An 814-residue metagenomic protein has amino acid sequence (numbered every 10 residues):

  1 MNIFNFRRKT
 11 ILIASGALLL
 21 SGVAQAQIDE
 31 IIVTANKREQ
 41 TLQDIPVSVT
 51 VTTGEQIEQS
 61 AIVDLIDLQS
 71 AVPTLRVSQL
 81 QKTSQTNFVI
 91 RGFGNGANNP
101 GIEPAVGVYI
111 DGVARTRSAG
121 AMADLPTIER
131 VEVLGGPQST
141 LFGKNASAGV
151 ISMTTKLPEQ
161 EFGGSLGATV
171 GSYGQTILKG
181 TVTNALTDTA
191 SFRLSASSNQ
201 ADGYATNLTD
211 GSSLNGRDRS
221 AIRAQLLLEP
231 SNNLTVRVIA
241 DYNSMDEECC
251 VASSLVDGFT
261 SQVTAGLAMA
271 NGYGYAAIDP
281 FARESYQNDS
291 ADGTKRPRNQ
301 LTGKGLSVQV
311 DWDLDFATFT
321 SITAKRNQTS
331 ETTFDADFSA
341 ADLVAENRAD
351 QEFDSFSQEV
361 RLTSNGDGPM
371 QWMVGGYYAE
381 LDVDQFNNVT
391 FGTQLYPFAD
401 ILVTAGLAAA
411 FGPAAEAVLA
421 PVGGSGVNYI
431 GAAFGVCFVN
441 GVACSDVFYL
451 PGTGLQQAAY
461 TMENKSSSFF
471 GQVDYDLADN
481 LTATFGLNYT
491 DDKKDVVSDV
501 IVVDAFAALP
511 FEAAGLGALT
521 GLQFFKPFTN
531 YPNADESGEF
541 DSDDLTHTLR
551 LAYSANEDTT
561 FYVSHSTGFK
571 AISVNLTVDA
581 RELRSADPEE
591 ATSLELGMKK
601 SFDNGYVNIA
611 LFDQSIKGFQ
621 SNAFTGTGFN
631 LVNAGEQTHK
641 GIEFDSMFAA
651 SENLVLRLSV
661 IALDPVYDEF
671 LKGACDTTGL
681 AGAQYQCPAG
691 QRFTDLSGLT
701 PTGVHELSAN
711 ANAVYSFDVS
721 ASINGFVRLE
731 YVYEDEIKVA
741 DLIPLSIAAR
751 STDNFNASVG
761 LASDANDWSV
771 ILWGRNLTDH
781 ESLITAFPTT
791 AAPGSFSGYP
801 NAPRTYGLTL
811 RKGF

Functional and structural regions predicted by a protein language model:
Q27-E161, L596: Acidic, small-polar-rich N-terminal luminal/periplasmic segments of exported/outer-membrane proteins
T86, E103-A105, R117, P126-G135 (+8 more regions): Outer-membrane beta-barrel translocator/receptor signature
S152, Q160-E161, G167-T169, T181-D279 (+8 more regions): Periplasmic-side early beta-strands and strand-to-turn transitions of outer-membrane beta-barrels
Y204-S213, C250-D292, D335-E346, N388-A459 (+6 more regions): Solvent-exposed loop segments that connect transmembrane elements
L227-S231, L362-N365, G375-A379, Y460-Q614: Structural signature of Gram-negative outer-membrane beta-barrels, strongest in the C-terminal barrel of TonB-dependent
Q309-L314, T318-F334, S554-K570, T577-V578 (+1 more regions): Membrane-embedded beta-barrel scaffold of Gram-negative outer-membrane proteins
Q371-Y377, D479-A483, Y606, D613-S615 (+2 more regions): Gram-negative outer-membrane beta-barrel transporters
Y396, N653-L656, V732-A740, L761-F814: C-terminal beta-signal and adjacent terminal beta-strands/loops of Gram-negative outer-membrane beta-barrel proteins
